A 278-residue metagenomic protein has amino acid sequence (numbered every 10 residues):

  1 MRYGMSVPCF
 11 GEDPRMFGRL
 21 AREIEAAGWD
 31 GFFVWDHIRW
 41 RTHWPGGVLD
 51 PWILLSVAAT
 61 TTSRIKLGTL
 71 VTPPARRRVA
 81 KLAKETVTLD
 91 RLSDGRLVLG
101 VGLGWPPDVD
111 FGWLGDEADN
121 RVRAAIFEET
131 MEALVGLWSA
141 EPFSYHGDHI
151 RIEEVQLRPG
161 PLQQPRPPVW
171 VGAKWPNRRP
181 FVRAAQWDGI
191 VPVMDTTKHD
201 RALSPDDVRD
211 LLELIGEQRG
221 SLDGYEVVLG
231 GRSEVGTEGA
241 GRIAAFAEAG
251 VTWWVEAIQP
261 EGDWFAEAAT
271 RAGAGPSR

Functional and structural regions predicted by a protein language model:
M1-R278: Active-site-adjacent structural elements that line small-molecule/cofactor binding pockets in enzymes
